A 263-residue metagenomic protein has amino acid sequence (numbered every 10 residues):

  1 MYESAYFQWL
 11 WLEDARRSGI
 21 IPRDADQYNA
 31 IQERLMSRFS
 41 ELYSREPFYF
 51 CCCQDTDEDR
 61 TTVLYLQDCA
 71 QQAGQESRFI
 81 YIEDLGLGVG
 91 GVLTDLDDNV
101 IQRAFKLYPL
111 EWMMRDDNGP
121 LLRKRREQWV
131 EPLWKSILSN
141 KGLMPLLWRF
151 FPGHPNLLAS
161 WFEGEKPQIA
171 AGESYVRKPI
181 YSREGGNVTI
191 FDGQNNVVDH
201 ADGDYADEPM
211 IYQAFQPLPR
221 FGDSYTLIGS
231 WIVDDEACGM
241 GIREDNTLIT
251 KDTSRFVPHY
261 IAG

Functional and structural regions predicted by a protein language model:
Y2-G263: Domain-scale recognition of functional cores that engage charged ligands
